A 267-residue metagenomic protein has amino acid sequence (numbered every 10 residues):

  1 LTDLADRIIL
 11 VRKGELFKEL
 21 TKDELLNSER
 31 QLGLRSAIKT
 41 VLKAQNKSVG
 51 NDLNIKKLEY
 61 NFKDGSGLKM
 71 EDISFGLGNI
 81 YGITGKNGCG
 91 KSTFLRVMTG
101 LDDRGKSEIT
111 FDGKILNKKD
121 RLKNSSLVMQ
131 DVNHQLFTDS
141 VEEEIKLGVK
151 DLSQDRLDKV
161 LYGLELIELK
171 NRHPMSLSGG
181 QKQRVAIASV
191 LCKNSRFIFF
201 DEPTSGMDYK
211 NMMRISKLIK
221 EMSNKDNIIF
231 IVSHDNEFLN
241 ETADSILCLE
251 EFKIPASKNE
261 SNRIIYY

Functional and structural regions predicted by a protein language model:
L10, E15-A37, K253-Y267: Conserved beta-strand-loop-alpha-helix hinge in the C-terminal portion of ABC ATPase nucleotide-binding domains
T84-K86: The feature captures the beta-strand-to-loop junction immediately N-terminal to the Walker
T99: Helix-to-loop junction immediately C-terminal to a conserved catalytic motif
Q154-K170: Conserved ABC ATPase "signature" region
H173-L177, Q181: Conserved ABC ATPase signature
I198-D201: Catalytic Walker B motif of ABC-type/P-loop ATPase nucleotide-binding domains
D208: ABC-family nucleotide-binding domains
